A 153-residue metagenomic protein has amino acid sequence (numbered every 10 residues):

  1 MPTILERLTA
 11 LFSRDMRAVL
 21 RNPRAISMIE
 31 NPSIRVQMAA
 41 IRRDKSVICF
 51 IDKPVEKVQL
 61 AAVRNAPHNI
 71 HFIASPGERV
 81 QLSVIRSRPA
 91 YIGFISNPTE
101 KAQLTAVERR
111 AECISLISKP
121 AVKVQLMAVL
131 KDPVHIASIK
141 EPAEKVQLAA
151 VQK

Functional and structural regions predicted by a protein language model:
P2-K153: Non-catalytic tandem-repeat scaffold regions and their flanking low-complexity/translocation tails
